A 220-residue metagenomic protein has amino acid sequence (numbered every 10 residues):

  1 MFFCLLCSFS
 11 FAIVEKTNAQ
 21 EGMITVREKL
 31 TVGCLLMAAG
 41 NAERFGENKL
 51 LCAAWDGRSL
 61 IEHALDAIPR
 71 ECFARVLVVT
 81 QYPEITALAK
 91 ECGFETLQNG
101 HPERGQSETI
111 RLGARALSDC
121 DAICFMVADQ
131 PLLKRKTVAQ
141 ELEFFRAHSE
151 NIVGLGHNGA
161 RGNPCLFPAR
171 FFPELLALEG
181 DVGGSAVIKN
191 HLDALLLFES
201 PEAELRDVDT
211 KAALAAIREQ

Functional and structural regions predicted by a protein language model:
C4-C7: Cysteine-centered motifs
K16-N18: Polybasic, lysine-rich low-complexity intrinsically disordered segments
I24-L30, E179-Q220: Conserved alpha/beta core of the MobA/IspD/sugar-nucleotide pyrophosphorylase nucleotidyltransferase superfamily
I24-V26, E62-A122: Conserved N-terminal catalytic core of the sugar/cofactor nucleotidyltransferase
E28-P83: N-terminal glycine-rich phosphate-binding loop and ensuing alpha1 helix
L36, N48, I61, G113 (+3 more regions): Residue-level signal for inorganic ion chemistry
K49, F171-E174, E204-L205: Charged, glycine-interspersed solvent-exposed loop segments at helix/strand-loop junctions that cap or gate access
E103-A169, P173-L176: Conserved beta-loop-beta/alpha segment of the NTase-like Rossmann-fold superfamily that binds/positions NTPs
